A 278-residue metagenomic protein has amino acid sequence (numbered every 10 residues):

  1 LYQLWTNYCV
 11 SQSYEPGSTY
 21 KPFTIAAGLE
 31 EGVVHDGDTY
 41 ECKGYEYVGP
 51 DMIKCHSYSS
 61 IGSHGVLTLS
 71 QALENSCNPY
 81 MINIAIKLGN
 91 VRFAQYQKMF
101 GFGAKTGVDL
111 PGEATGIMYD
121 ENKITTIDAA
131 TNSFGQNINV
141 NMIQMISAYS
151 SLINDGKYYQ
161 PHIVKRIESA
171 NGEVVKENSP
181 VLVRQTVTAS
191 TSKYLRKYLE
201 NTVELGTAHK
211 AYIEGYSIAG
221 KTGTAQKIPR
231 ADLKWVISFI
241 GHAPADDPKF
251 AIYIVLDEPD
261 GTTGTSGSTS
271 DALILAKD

Functional and structural regions predicted by a protein language model:
L1-S18, F23-E258, S268: Beta-lactam-recognizing serine transpeptidase/beta-lactamase-like catalytic domain environment
D271-L273, K277-D278: Flexible, small/polar- and glycine-enriched "cap/hinge" segments at structural transition points
